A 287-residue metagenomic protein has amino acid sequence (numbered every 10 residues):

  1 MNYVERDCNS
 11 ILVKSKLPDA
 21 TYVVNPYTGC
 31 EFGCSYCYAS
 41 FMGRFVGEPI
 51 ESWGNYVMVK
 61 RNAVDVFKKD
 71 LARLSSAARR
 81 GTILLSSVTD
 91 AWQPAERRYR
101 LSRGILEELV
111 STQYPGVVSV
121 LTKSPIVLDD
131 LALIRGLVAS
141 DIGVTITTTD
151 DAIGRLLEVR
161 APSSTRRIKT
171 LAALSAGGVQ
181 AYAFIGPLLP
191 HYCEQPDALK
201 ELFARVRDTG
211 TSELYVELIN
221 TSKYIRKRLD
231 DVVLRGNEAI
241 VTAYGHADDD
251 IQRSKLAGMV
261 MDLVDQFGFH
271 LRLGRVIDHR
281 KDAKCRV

Functional and structural regions predicted by a protein language model:
M1-C30, S35, S40-A77: N-terminal [4Fe-4S]-dependent radical SAM core
L17, D90, D278: Short, glycine-/Ser/Thr-/acidic-enriched flexible segments
F32-S35, A39, E107, A204 (+2 more regions): A broad, structural surface signal
S40-G43, I126, Q266: A very general structural signal that marks isolated residues within well-ordered alpha-helical segments
V64-Q252: Conserved AdoMet/S-adenosylmethionine-binding subsite of the radical SAM
D230-V287: C-terminal accessory extensions appended to soluble enzyme cores
